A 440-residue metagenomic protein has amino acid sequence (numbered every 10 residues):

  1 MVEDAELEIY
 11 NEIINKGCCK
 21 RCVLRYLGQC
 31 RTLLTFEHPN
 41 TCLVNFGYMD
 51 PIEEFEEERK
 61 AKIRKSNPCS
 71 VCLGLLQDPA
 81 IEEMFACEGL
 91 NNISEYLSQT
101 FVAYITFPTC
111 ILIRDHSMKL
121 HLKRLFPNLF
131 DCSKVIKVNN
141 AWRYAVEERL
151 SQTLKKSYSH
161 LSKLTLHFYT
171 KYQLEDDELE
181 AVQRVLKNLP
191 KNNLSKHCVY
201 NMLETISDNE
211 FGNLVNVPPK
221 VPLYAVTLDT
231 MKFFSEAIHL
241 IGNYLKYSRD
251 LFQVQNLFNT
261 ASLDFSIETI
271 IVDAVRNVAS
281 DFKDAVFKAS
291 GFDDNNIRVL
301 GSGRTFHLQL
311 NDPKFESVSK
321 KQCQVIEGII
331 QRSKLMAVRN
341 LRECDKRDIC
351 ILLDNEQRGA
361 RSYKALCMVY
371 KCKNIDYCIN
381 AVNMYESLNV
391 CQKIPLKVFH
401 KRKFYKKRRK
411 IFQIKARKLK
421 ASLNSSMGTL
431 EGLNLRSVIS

Functional and structural regions predicted by a protein language model:
V2-S440: RNA pseudouridine synthases
